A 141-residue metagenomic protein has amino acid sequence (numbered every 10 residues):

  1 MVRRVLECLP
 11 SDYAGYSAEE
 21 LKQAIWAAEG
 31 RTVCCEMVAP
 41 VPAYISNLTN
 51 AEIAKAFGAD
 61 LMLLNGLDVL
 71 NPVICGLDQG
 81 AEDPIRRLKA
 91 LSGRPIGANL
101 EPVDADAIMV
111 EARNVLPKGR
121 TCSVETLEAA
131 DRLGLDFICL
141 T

Functional and structural regions predicted by a protein language model:
M1-V38, E82-N99: N-terminal amphipathic alpha-helix/helix-capping segment at the start of soluble metabolic enzymes
V2-V5, V33, V38-V41, V69 (+5 more regions): Extended aliphatic helical segments
Y13-S17, P42-S46, G80, K118-C122: Short secondary-structure boundary/capping elements
E36-E101: Non-catalytic, usually N-terminal nucleic-acid engagement modules in DNA/RNA processing proteins
N47-L70, G76-L77, V110-T141: Alpha/beta enzyme core
Q79-A129: Long, mid-chain structured domain cores
